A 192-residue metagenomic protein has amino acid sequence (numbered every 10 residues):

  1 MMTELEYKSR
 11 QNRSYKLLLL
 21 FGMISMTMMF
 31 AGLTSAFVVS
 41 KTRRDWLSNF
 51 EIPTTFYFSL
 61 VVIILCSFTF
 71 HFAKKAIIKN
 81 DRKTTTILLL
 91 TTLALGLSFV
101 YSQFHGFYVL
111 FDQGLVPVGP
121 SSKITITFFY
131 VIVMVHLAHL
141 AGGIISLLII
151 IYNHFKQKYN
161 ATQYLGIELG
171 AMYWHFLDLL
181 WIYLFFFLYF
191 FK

Functional and structural regions predicted by a protein language model:
M1-K192: ...captures the hydrophobic TM-helix bundle architecture rather than a specific catalytic motif, and can also fire on
